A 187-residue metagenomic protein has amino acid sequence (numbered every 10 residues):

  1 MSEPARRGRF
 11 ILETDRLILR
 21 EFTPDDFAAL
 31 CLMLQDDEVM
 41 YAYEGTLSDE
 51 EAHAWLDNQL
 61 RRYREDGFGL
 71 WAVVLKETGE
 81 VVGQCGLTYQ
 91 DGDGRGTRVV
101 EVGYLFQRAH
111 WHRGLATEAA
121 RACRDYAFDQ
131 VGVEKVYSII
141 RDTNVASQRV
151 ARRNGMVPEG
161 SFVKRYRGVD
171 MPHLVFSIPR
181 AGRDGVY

Functional and structural regions predicted by a protein language model:
M1-A42, A72-Y187: Acyl-donor (CoA/ACP) binding surface of acyl/acetyltransferases
E38-Q59, G69-W71: Conserved GNAT-fold acetyl-CoA-binding loop/helix
R62-D66: Short loop/turn motifs at secondary-structure junctions and domain boundaries
